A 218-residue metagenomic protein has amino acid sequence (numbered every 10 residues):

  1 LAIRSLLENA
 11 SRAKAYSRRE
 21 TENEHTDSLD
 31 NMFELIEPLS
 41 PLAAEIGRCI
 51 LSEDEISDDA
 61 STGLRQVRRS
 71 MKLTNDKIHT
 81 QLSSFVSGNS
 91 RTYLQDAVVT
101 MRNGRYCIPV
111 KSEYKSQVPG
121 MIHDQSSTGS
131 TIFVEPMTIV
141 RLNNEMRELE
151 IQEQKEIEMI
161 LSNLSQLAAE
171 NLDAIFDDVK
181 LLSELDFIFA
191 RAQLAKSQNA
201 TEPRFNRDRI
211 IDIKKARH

Functional and structural regions predicted by a protein language model:
L1: Extended, charge-enriched "interface" segments that sit outside catalytic cores
L7-A13, S17-D30, S40-H218: Alpha-helical coupling/stalk and coiled-coil linker elements that connect catalytic or binding modules and transmit
